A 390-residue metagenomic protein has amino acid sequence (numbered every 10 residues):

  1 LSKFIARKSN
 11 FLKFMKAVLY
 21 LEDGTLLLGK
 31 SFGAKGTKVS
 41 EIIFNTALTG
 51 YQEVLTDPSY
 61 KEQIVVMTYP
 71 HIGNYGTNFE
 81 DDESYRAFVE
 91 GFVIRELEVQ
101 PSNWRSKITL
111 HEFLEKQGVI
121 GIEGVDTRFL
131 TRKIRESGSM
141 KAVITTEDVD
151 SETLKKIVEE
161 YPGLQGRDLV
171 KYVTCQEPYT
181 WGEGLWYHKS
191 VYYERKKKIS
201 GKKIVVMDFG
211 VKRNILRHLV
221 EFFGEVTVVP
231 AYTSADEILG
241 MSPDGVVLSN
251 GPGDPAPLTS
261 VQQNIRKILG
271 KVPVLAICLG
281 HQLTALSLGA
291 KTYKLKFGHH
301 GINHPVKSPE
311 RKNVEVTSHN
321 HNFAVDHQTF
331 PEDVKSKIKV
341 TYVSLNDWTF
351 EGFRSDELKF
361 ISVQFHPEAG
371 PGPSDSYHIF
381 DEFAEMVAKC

Functional and structural regions predicted by a protein language model:
L1-F14: N-terminal amphipathic/basic-hydrophobic helices that include classical n-h-c signal peptides and signal-anchor
K13-D236, G240-M241, P255, G370 (+1 more regions): RNA-binding accessory domains that recognize and position tRNA/RNA substrates
L48, S318-V325, Q364-G372: Glycine-rich phosphate/pyrophosphate-binding beta-alpha loops
I120, K203, P273-L275, K291 (+1 more regions): Proline-centered loop/turn at the N-terminus of a beta-strand
K198-I204, R311-V314, S355-F360: Beta-strand-turn-beta hairpins that frame and shape the catalytic cleft of phosphate-ester-processing enzymes
G201-V205, E225, P273, V316 (+1 more regions): Residues that mark the start of a beta-strand
G240, G245, S249-V316, A324-H327 (+1 more regions): Cysteine-nucleophile active-site neighborhood
N313-L358: Catalytic beta-strand/loop cores that center a nucleophilic Ser/Cys/Thr and support acyl-enzyme chemistry
